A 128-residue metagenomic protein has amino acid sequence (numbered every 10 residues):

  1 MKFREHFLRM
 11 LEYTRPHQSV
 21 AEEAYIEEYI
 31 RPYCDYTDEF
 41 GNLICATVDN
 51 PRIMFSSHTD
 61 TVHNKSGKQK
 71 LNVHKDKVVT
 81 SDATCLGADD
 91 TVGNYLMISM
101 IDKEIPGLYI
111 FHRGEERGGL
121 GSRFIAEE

Functional and structural regions predicted by a protein language model:
M1-Y13: N-terminal hydrophobic or amphipathic helices/low-complexity stretches enriched in small/hydrophobic/Pro/Gly
K2, H17, A21-Y25, T91-Y95 (+1 more regions): Conserved active-site and cofactor/substrate-binding residues in soluble primary-metabolism enzymes
E12-P51: A non-catalytic alpha/beta surface segment that caps or lines the substrate-entry region of metallo-dependent hydrolase
Y13-H17, T80-A88, H112: Flexible, glycine/proline-enriched loop segments at strand-loop-helix junctions that form or flank small-ligand binding
P32-Y36, K70, G107-Y109: Active-site regions of enzymes building and remodeling cell-envelope glycoconjugates
Y36-E39, F55-S57, V79-S81, Y109-F111: General beta-strand structural signal in soluble alpha/beta enzymes
A46-A88: Catalytic-core environment of secreted peptidases
L86-E128: Acidic/histidine-rich catalytic neighborhood of metal-dependent amide-processing enzymes
